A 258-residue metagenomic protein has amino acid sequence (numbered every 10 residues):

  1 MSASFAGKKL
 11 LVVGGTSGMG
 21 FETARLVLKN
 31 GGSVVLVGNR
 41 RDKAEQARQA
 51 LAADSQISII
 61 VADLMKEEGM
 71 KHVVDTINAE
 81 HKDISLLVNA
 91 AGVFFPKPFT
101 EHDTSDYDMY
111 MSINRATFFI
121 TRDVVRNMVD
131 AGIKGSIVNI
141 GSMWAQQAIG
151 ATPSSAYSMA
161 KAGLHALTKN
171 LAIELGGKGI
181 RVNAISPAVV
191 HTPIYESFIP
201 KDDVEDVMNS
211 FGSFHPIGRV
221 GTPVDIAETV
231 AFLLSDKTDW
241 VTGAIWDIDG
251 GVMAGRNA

Functional and structural regions predicted by a protein language model:
T16-G18: Conserved glycine-rich cofactor-binding loop
A90-P96, G251: Conserved NAD(P)H cofactor-binding loop of Rossmann-fold oxidoreductase domains
P98-F99, S105-M109, V207, F211: Substrate-binding pocket helix/loop in short-chain dehydrogenase/reductase
I113, T121, A160, T168: Active-site helix of classical SDR
R126, I173-G177, D239: Alpha-helical segment proximal to the catalytic Tyr-Lys
S142: Residue(s) in the substrate-gating loop at a strand-loop-helix junction that position the organic substrate next
P187-S197, A254: Short, flexible catalytic-loop segment of classical short-chain dehydrogenase/reductase
A231, T242-A258: Short C-terminal tail/terminal secondary-structure segment of NAD(P)H-dependent dehydrogenase/reductase domains
